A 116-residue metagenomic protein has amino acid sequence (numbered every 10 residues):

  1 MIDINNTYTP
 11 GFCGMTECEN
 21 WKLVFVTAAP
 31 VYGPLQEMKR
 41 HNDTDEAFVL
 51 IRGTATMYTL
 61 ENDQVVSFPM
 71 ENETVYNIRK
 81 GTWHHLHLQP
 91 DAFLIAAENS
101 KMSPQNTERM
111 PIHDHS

Functional and structural regions predicted by a protein language model:
M1-L23, P30-M38: A short, N-terminal "cap"/entry segment at the start of jelly-roll beta-barrel domains of the cupin/DSBH fold
D3, Q89-S116: Double-stranded beta-helix
G14-M15, P34-N42, T59-L60, S67-P69 (+1 more regions): Short histidine-centered beta-strand/loop micro-motifs that create catalytic or ligand/metal-coordination sites
E19-W21, A29-G33, R52-T56, N62-D63 (+1 more regions): Short, charged/polar surface micro-motifs in flexible loops or helix N-caps
N20-L23, T44-A47, E73, D91-A92: Short, surface-exposed beta-edge/turn micro-motifs
N42-M57: Short, conserved beta-strand element in jelly-roll/cupin
M57-Y58, I78, H84-Q89, L94-A96: Short beta-strand His + acidic residue motifs that chelate non-heme Fe in jelly-roll/DSBH and cupin folds
N62-K80: Short acidic-glycine-tyrosine-enriched beta hairpin
